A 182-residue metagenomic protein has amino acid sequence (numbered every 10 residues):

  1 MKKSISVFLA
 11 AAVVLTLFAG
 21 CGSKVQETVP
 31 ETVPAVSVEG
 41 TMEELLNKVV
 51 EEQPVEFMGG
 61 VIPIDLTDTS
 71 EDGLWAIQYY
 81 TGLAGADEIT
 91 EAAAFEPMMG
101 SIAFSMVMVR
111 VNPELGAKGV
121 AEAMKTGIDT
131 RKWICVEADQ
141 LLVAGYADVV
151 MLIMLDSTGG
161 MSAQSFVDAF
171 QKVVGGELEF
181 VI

Functional and structural regions predicted by a protein language model:
M1-I5: Positively charged n-region of N-terminal signal peptides that target proteins for export
V7-V13: Sec-dependent N-terminal signal peptides
T16-G20: C-terminal motif of bacterial Sec signal peptides marking the signal peptidase cleavage site
G22-V25: Bacterial signal peptide processing site
P30-A86: Early exported N-terminus immediately downstream of N-terminal targeting peptides
E39, E43-L46, A117, A121-K125 (+2 more regions): Extracytoplasmic/secreted envelope proteins and their assembly/folding machinery, especially bacterial periplasmic
Y80-T126, R131-I134: Mid-length scaffold segments of soluble, non-membrane domains
M98, R110, C135-I182: A short, solvent-exposed beta-edge/loop patch
